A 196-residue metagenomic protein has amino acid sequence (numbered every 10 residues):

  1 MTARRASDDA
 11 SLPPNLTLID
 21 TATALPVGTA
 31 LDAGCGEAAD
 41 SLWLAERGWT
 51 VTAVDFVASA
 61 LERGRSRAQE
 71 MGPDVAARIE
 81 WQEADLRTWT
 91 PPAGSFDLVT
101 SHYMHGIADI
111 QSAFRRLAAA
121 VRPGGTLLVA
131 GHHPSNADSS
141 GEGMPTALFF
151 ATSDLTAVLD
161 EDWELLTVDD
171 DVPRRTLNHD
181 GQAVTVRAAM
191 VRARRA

Functional and structural regions predicted by a protein language model:
M1-L25, S135: Conserved class I S-adenosyl-L-methionine
G28-G36: Conserved class I S-adenosyl-L-methionine
V57-S59: Conserved SAM/SAH-binding beta-strand->alpha-helix loop
G64-R65: Conserved SAM-binding loop
P73-L86: Conserved SAM-binding strand-loop segment of SAM-dependent methyltransferases
R87-L98: A short acidic, Gly/Pro-enriched loop at the edge of an enzyme's catalytic core that lines a small-molecule cofactor
G106-L117: A short, conserved alpha-helix within the catalytic core of class I
G124-H132: Conserved beta-strand signature within the Rossmann-like core of class I S-adenosyl-L-methionine
